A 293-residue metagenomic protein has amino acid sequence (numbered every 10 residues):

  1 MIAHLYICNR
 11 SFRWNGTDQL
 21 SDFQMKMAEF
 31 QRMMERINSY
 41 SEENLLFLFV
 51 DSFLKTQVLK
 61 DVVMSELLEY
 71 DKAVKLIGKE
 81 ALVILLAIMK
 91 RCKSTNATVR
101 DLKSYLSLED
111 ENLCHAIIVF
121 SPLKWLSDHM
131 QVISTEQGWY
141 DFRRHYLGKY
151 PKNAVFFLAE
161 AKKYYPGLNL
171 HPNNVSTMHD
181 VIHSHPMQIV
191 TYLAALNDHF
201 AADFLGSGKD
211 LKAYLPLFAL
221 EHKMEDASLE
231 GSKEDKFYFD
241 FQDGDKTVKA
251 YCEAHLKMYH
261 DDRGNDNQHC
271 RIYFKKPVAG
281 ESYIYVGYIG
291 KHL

Functional and structural regions predicted by a protein language model:
M1, N38-Y40, V74-I77, V181-S184 (+2 more regions): Short, surface-exposed loop and linker segments with low hydrophobicity and enrichment for Pro/Ser/Thr
M1-I2, L102, N112-A116, P122 (+7 more regions): Generic structural motif recognizing short loop/turn segments at the entrances and edges of beta-strands
M1-Y165: Preference for solvent-exposed, low-hydrophobicity sequence contexts
V119, I133, K212, G231-K233 (+1 more regions): Generic detection of intrinsically disordered/low-complexity segments and helix-coil linkers/edges
G148-R263: Long, positively charged binding patches that form subdomain-scale interaction surfaces for polyanionic ligands
N267-L293: Compact beta-sheet-dominated globular domain cores
